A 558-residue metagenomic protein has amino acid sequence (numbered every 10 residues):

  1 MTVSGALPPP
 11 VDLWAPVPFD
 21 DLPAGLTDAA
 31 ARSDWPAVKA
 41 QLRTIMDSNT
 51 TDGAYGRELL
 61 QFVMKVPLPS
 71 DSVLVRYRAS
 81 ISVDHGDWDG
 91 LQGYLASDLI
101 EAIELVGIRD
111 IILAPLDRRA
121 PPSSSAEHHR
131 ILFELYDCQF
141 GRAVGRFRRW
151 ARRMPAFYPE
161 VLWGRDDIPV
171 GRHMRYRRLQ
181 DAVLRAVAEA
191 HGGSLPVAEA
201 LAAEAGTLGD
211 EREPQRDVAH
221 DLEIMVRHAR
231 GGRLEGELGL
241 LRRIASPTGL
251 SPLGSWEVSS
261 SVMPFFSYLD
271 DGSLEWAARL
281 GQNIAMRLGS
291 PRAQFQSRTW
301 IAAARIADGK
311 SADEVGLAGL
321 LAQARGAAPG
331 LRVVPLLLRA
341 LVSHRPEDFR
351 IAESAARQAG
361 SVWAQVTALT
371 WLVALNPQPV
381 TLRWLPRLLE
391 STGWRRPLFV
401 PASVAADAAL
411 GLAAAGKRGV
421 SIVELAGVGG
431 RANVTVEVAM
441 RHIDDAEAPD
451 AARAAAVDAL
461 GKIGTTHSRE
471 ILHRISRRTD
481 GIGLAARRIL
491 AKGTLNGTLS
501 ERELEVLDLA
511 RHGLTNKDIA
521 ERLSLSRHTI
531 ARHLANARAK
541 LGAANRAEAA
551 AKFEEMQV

Functional and structural regions predicted by a protein language model:
V3-L7, V11-P121, F133-G145, E189-A200 (+6 more regions): Inter-helical turn/loop elements of alpha-helical hairpins
D28, T44, I81, F133 (+8 more regions): Residue-level signature for tetratricopeptide repeat
S33-A37, S70-V73, I100-I111, R119-L132 (+12 more regions): Alpha-solenoid helical repeat architecture
P36-K39, D348, L382, A432-D444 (+1 more regions): Amphipathic alpha-helical scaffolding segments comprising HEAT/armadillo-like alpha-solenoid repeats
A40-S48, V334-V342, T367-A374, V423-G430 (+3 more regions): Structural detector for internal amphipathic alpha-helices that build alpha-solenoid repeat scaffolds
G56-V63, W88-L99, L116-S123, A143-M154 (+8 more regions): Alpha-helical repeat scaffolds
G416-A455, A459: Extended repeat-based scaffolds of very large eukaryotic assembly and lipid-transport proteins
E437, R441, A451-A454, R488-A535 (+3 more regions): Helix-turn-helix DNA-binding segment
